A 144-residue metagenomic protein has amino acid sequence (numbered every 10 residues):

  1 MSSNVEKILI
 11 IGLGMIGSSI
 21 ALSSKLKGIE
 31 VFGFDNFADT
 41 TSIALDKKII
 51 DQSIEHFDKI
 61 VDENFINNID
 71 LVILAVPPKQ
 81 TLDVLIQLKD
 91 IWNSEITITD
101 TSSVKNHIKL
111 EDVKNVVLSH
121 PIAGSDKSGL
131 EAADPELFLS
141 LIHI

Functional and structural regions predicted by a protein language model:
M1-F57, V61-N64: NAD(P)+-binding Rossmann beta1-loop-alpha1 motif at the extreme N-terminus of oxidoreductases
N4-K7, E95, S140: Phosphate-coordination loops involved in phosphoryl transfer and adenosine-cofactor binding
I8, V72, I98: Receiver (REC) domain switch-region micro-motif
D51, D70, I96: Conserved acidic residues
D62-K89: Rossmann-like NAD(P)-binding element
F65, E136-L137: Structural alpha-helical scaffold elements that stabilize or flank donor/cofactor-binding regions in carbohydrate
L82-E131: Rossmann-like NAD(P)(H) cofactor-binding subdomain of soluble oxidoreductases
I142-I144: Conserved small/polar residues in nucleotide/adenosyl-binding loops
